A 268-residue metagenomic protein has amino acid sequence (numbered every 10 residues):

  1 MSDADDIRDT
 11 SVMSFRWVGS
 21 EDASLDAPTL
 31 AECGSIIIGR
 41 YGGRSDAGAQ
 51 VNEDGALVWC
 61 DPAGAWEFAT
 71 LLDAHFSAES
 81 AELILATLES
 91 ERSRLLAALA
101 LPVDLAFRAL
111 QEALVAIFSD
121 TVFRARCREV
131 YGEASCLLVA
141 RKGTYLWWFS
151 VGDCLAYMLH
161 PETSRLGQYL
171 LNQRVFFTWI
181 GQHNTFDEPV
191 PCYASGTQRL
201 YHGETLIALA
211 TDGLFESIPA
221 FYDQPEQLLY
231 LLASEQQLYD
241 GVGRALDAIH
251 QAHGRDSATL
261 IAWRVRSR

Functional and structural regions predicted by a protein language model:
M1-R268: PP2C/PPM-type serine/threonine phosphatase catalytic domain
